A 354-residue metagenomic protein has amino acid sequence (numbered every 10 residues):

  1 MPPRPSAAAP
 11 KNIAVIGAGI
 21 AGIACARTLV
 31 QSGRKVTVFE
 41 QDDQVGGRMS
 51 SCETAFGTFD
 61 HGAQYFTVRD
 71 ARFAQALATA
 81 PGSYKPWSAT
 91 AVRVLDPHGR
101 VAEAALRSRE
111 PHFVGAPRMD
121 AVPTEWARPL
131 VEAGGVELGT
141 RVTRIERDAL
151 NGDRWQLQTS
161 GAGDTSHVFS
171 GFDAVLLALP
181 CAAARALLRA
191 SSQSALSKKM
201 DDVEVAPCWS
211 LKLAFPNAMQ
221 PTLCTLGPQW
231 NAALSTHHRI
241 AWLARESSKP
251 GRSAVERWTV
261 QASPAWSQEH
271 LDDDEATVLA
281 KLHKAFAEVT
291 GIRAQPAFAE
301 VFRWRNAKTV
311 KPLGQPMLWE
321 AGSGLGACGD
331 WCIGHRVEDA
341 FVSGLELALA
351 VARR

Functional and structural regions predicted by a protein language model:
K11-V38, A348, A352: N-terminal Rossmann-like FAD-binding beta1-loop-alpha1 element of flavoenzymes
V30-T54: Glycine-rich FAD pyrophosphate-binding loop
G46, T54-F59, V168-P228, I292-A294: Central helical "cap/lid" subdomain
S51-R93: N-terminal FAD cofactor-binding segment of flavoenzymes
Y65-R69, V101-A127, D272-V278: Short beta-strand to alpha-helix junction loop
L138-W155: A conserved short coil-to-beta-strand element within the FAD-binding core of flavoproteins
K212-H270, T277, K281-T290: Active-site substrate-recognition segment that forms the wall of the catalytic cavity or substrate channel
A280-S323: Flavin (FAD/FMN) cofactor-binding core of flavoprotein oxidoreductases
